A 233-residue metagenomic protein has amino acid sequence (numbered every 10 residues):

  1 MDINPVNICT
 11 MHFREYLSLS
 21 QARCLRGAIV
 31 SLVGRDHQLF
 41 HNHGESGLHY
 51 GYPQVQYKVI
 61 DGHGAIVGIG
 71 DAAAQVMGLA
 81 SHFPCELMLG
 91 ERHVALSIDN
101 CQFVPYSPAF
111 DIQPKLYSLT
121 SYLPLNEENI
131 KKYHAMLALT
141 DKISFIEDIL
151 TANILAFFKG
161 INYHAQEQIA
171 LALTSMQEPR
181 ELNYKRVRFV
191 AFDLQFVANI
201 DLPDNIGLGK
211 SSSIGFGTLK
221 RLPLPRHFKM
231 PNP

Functional and structural regions predicted by a protein language model:
M1-P233: RNA-interacting cores
